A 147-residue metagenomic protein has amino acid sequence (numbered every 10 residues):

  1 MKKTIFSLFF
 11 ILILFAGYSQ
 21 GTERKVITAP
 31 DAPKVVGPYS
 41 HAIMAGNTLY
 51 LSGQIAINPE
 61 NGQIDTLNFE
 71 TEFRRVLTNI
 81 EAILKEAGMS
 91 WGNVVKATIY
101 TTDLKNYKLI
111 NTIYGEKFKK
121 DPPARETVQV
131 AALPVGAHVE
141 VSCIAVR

Functional and structural regions predicted by a protein language model:
T4-F6, I13, G17-T78, A82-V95 (+1 more regions): N-terminal presequence-like segments and the immediate start of the first folded domain
